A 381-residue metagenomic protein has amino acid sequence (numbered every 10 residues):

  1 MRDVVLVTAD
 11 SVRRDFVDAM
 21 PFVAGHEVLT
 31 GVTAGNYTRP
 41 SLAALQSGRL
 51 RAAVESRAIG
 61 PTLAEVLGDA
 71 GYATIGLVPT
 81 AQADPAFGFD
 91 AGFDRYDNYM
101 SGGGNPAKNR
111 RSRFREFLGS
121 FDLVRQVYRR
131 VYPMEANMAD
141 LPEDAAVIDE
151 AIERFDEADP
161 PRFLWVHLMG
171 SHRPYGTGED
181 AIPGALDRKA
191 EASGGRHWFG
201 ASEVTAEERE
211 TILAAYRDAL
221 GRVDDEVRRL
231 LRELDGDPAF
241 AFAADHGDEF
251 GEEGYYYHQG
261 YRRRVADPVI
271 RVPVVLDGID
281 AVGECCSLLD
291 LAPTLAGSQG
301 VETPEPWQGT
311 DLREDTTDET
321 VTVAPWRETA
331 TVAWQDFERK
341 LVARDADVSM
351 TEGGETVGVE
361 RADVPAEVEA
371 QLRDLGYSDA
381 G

Functional and structural regions predicted by a protein language model:
M1-G381: Catalytic domains that recognize anionic headgroups
